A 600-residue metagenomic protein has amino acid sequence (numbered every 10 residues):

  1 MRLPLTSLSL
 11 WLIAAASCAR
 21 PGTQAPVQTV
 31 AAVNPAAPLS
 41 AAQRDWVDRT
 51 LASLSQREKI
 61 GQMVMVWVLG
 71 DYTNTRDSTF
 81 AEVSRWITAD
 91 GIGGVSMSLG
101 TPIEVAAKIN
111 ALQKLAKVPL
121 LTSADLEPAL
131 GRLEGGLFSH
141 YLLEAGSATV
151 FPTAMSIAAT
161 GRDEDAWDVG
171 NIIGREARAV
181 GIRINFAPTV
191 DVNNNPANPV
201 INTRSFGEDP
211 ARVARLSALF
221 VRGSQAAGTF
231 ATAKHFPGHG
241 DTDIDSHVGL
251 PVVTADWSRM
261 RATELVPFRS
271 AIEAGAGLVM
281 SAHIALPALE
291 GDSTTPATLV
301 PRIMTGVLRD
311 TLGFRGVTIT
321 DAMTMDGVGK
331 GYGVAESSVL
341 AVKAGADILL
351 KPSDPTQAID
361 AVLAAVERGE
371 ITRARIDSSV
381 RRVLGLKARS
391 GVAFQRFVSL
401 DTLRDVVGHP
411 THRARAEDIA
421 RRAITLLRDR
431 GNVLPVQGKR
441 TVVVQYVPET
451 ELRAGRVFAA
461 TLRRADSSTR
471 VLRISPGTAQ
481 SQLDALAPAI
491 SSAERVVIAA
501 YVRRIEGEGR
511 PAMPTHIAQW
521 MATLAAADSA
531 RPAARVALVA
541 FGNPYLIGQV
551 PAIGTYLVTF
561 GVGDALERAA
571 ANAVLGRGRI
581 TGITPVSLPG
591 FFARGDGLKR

Functional and structural regions predicted by a protein language model:
T6-S17: Bacterial N-terminal signal peptides
C18-R85, D310, G331-R600: Preference for extracellular/luminal or secreted protein segments
W46, S55, E104-L120, G131-E134 (+3 more regions): Second-shell residues forming the walls of enzyme active-site clefts
V66-S78, P152-W167, G249-T263, T324-Y332: Active-site mouth loops of central-metabolism enzymes
W67-V68, V83-E104, F186, P196-A197 (+3 more regions): Short acidic, glycine-rich surface-loop motifs adjacent to enzyme active sites
L69-Y72, D125-L137, R183-N193, A233-H239 (+2 more regions): Short glycine-enriched loops at secondary-structure junctions
P102-L121, P128-G131, G161-A179, R381 (+1 more regions): Active-site-adjacent structural elements in enzyme catalytic domains
P152-I182, T189-S205, P210, S217 (+6 more regions): A substrate-binding/cap region within the structured catalytic cores of diverse enzymes
